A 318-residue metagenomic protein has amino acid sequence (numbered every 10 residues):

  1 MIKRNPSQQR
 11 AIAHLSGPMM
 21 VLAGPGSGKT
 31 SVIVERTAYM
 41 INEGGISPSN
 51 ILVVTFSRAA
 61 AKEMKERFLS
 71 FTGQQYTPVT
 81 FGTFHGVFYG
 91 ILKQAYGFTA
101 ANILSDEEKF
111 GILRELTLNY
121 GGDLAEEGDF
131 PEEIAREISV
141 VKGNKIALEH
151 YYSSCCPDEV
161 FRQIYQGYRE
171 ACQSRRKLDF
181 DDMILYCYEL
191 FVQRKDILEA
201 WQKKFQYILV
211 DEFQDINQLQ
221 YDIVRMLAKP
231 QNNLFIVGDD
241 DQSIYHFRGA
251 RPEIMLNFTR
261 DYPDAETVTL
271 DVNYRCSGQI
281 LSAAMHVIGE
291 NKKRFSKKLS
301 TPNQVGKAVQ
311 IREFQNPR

Functional and structural regions predicted by a protein language model:
M1-A13, G17-V21, L52, A60 (+3 more regions): Conserved helicase NTPase motor core
M1-T99, E199, E253, S282-M285: P-loop NTPase Walker
L15, Y76-P78, Y96-D182, F205 (+3 more regions): ATP-hydrolysis module of ASCE/P-loop NTPase motor domains, specifically the Walker B Asp-Glu catalytic pair
P25-I33, P263-E266, D271-R318: Helicase P-loop NTPase motor core
E43-P48, T72-Q74, A200-W201, I216 (+4 more regions): Conserved catalytic network of the ASCE P-loop NTPase/AAA+ motor domain
A60-M64, V87-L92, S243-H246, C276-S282 (+2 more regions): Switch/connector loops and helix/strand junctions flanking conserved nucleotide-binding motifs in nucleotide-processing
F68, E115-N119, A283-N291: Conserved AAA+ ATPase "sensor/coupling" helix adjacent to the nucleotide-binding pocket
E126, G143-I146, Q231-N232, V287-K297: Proline-centered turn/helix-capping motifs that create local helix->coil transitions or kinks
